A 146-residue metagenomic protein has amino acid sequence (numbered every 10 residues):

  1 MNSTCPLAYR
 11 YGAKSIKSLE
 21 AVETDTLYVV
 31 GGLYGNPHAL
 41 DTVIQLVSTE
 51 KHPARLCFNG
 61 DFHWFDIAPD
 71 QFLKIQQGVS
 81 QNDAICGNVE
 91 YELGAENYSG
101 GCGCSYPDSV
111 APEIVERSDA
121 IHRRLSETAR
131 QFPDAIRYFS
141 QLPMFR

Functional and structural regions predicted by a protein language model:
M1-G78: N-terminal active-site segment of His-dependent metallophosphoesterases
P69-R146: Active-site neighborhood of divalent metal-dependent phosphoester bond hydrolases
